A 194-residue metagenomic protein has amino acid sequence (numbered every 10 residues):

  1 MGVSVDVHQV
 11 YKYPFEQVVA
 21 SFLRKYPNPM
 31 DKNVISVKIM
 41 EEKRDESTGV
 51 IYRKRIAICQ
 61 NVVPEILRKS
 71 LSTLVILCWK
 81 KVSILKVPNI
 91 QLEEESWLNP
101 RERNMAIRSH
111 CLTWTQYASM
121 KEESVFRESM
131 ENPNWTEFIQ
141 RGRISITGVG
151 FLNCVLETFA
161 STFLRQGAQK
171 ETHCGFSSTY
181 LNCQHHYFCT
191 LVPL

Functional and structural regions predicted by a protein language model:
M1-I66: Hydrophobic ligand-binding cavity/cleft-lining segments
G2-Q17, S70, S83-P88, W97-L194: Terminal "cap-and-tail" regions of soluble proteins that handle hydrophobic small molecules
M40-T113: Glycine-rich portal/gate segments that line the openings of hydrophobic small-molecule binding cavities
